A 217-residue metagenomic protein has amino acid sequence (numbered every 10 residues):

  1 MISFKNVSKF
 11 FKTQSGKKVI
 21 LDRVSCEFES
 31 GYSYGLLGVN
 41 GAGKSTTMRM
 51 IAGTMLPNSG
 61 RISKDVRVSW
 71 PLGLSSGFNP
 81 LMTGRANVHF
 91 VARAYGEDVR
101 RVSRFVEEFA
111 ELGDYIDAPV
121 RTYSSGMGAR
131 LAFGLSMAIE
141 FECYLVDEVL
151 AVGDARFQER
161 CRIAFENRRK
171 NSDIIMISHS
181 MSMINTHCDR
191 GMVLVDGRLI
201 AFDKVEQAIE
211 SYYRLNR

Functional and structural regions predicted by a protein language model:
I2, V19-R23: Conserved structural motif at the start of ABC-family nucleotide-binding domains
K9, R23-F28: Conserved A-loop
F10, Q14, R67, L72-A155 (+1 more regions): ABC-family P-loop ATPase nucleotide-binding domains
S33-L37, A42-R93: ABC ATPase nucleotide-binding domain signature region
Q158-K170: Helical segment within the ABC ATPase nucleotide-binding domain
S180-T186: Conserved H-loop
T186-V193: Conserved catalytic segment of ABC-fold P-loop ATPases
R198-R217: Conserved beta-strand-loop-alpha-helix hinge in the C-terminal portion of ABC ATPase nucleotide-binding domains
